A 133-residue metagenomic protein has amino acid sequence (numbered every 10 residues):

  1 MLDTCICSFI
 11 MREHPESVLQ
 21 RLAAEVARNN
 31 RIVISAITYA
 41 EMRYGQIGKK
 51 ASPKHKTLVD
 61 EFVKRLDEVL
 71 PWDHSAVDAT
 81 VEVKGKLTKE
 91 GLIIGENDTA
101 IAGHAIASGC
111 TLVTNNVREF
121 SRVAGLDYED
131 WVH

Functional and structural regions predicted by a protein language model:
M1-I34, Q46-E61: Short, well-structured N-terminal submotif of metal-dependent ribonuclease cores
D3, S35, I93-G95, N116 (+1 more regions): Histidine- and aromatic-rich ligand-binding microenvironments
D3-T4, M42, T80, A105 (+1 more regions): Generic structural signal for small/hydrophobic residues in well-ordered secondary structure, especially within
I6, T38, A76, I101 (+1 more regions): Alpha-helix capping/helix-boundary segments
F9-I10, R21, G45, T80 (+2 more regions): Residues that scaffold the ATP/ADP-binding catalytic core of kinase and kinase-like folds
E68-V113: Active-site neighborhoods of divalent-metal-dependent phosphate/nucleic-acid chemistry enzymes
A102, I106-H133: Acidic, PIN/NYN-like endoribonuclease modules and their adjacent C-terminal/linker elements
